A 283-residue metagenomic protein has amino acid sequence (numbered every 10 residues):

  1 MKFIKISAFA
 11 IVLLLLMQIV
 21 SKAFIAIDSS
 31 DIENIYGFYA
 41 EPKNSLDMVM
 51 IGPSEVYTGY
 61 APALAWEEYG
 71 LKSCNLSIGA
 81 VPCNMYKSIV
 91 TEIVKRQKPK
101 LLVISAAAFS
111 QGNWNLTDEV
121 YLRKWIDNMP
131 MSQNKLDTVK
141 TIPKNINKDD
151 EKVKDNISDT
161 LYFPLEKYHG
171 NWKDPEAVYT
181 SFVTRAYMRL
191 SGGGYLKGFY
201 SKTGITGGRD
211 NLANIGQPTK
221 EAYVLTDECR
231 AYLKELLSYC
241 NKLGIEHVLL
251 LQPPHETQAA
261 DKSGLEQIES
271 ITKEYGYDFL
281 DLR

Functional and structural regions predicted by a protein language model:
K2-K22: Hydrophobic membrane-insertion alpha-helices, especially the h-region of bacterial N-terminal signal peptides
I25-S45: Alpha-helical transmembrane signal-anchor/signal-peptide segments
S45-D47, L71-K72, K98-L101, N241-V248 (+1 more regions): Loop/turn elements at helix/coil->beta-strand transitions in domains of secreted/extracellular proteins
I51, E55-N145: Membrane-embedded segments
S77, L251, D281-R283: Residue-level recognition of beta-strand->loop/alpha-helix junctions
A80-N84, V224-C229, H255-K262: Acidic-and-aromatic substrate-binding clefts and catalytic sites of carbohydrate-active enzymes
V120-I245: Secreted/periplasmic serine-hydrolase-like ester/acetyl group-modifying domain
K262-R283: C-terminal regions of proteins
